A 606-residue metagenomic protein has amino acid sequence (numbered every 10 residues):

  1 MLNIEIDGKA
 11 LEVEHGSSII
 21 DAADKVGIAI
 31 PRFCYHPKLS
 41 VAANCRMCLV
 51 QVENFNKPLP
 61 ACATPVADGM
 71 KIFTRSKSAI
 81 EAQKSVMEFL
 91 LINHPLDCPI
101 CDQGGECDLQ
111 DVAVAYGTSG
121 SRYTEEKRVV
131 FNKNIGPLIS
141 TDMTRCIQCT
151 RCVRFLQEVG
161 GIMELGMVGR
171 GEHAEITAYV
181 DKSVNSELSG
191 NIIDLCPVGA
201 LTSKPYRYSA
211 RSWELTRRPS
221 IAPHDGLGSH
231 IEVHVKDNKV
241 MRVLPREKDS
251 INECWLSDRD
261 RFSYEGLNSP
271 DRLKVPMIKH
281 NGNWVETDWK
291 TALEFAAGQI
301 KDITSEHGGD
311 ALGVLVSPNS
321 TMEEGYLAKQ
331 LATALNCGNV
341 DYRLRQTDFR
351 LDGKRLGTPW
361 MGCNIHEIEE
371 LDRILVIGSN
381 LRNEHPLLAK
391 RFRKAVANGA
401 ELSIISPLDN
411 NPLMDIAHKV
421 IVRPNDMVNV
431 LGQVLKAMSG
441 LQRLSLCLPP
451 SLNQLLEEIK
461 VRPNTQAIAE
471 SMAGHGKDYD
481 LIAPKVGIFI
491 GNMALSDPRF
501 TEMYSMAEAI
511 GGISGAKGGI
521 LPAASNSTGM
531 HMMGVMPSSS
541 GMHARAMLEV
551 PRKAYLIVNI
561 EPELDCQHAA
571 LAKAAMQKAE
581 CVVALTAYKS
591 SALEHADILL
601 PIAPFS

Functional and structural regions predicted by a protein language model:
M1-D21: Generic start-of-chain signal for non-secretory N-termini
N3-E5, D68-R75, I176-D181, P412-V422 (+1 more regions): Short beta-alpha connecting loops at secondary-structure transitions that line or flank enzyme active sites
I6-K9, E53-N54, K236: Short strand-turn-strand beta-turns centered on an Asx-Gly dipeptide
G8, H36, D142-M143: Aromatic-flanked redox-active Cys/Sec active sites in thiol-based oxidoreductases, especially the WC-centered
A10-E12, A29, N56-P58, K239 (+2 more regions): Short, solvent-exposed loop/turn motifs
I19-E53: A basic, amphipathic helix-loop patch mediating RNA/tRNA/ribosome contacts
R46-A222, L227-I231, K239: Fe-S ferredoxin-like electron-transfer domains and their immediately adjacent linker/connector regions across
L91, P95, D142, C149 (+5 more regions): Catalytic alpha/large subunits of respiratory electron-transfer oxidoreductases, centered on bis-MGD molybdoenzymes
